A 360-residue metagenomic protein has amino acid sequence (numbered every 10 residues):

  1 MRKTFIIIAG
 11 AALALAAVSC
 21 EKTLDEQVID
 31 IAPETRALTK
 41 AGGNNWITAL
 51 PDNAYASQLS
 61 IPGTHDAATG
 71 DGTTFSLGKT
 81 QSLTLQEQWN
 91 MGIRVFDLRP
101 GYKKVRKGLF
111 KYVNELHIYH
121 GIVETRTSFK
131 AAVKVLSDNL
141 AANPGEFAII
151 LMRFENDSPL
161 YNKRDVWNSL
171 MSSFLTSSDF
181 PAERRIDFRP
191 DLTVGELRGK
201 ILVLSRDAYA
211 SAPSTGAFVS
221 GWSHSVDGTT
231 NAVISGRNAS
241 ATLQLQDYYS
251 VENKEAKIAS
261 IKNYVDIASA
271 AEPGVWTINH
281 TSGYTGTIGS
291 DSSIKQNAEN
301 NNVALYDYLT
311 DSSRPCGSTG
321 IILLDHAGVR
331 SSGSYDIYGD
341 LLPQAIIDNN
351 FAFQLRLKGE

Functional and structural regions predicted by a protein language model:
M1-Q27: Bacterial Sec-dependent N-terminal signal peptides
C20-M91, K104-A142, S211-P213, T281-E360: Long, acidic (Asp/Glu-rich), low-complexity accessory segments flanking structured domains
S57-P62, R94-G101, F147-M152, I201-S205 (+2 more regions): Structural recognition of the beta-strand scaffold that forms the well-ordered cores of secreted hydrolase catalytic
H65, N156, D207-Y209: Short, flexible active-site-adjacent loop segments at beta-strand->alpha-helix junctions, enriched in small/polar
L85-Q86, L136-S137, N168, S172 (+3 more regions): Short amphipathic alpha-helical segments and helix-helix/interface helices
P100-K103, N114-F180: Metal-dependent phosphodiesterase/phospholipase catalytic core, i.e., the His/Asp/Glu-rich active-site region
N162-F174, S214-S223, S334-D348: Short, aromatic/basic amphipathic alpha-helical patches
S177-C316: Surface-exposed substrate-engagement region within the catalytic domains of secreted or surface-exposed extracellular
